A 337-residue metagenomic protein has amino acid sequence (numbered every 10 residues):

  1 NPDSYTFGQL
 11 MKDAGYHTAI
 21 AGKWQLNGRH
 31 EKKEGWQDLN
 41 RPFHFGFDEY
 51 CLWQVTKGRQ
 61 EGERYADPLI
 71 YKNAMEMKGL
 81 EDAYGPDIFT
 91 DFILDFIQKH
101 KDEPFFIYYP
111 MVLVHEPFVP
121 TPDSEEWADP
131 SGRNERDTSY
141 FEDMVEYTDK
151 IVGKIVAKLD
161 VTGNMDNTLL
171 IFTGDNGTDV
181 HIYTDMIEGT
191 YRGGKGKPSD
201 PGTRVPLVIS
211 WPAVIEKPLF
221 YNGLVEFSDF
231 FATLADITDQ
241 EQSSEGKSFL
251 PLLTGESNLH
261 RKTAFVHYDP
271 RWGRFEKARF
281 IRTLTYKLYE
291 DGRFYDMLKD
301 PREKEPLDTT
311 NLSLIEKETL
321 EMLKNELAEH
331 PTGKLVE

Functional and structural regions predicted by a protein language model:
N1-E290, M297, P301-E337: Formylglycine-dependent sulfatase
